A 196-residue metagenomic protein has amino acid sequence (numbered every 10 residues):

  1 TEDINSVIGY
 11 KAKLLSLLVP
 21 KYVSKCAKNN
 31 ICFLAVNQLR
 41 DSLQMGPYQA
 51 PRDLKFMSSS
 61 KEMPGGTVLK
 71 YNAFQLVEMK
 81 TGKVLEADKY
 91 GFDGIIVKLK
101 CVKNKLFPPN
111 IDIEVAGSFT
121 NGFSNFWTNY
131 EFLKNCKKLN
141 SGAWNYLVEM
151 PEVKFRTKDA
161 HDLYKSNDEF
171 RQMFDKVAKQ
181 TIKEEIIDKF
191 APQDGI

Functional and structural regions predicted by a protein language model:
T1-N5: Gly-rich Lys/Arg/Thr-decorated short loops/hinges at beta-loop-alpha junctions or inter-strand turns that position
I8-C136: Phosphate-binding/switch region of NTP-binding enzymes
V84-I196: C-terminal regions of RecA-like/P-loop NTPase motor modules
